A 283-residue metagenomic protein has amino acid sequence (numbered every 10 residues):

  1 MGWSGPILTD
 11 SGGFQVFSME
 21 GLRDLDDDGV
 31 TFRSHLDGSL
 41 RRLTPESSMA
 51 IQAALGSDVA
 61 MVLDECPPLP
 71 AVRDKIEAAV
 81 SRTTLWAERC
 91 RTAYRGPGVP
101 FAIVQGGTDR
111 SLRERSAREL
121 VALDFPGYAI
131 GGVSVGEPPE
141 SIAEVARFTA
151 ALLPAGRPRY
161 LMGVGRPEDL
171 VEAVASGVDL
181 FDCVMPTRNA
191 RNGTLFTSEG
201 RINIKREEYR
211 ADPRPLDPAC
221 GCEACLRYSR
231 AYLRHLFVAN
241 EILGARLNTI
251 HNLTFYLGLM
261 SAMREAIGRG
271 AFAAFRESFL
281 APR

Functional and structural regions predicted by a protein language model:
M1-R95, E207-R210: Non-catalytic, usually N-terminal nucleic-acid engagement modules in DNA/RNA processing proteins
D10, Q52, A102, L120 (+3 more regions): Conserved, mostly hydrophobic/aromatic
F14-Q15, P67-P68, G107-D109, V135 (+2 more regions): Short, solvent-exposed loop/turn segments at secondary-structure junctions
S48, A79, T83-W86, C90 (+5 more regions): Alpha-helical packing segments of well-folded alpha/beta enzyme cores
G56, A87, R91-Y94, D124 (+3 more regions): Structural signal for hydrophobic packing residues in well-ordered secondary-structure cores of soluble enzyme domains
D64-P70, D217-R283: C-terminal extensions of enzymes
L69-P70, E77, G127-V133, I242-A245: Glycine- and acidic
S81, A93-L216: Glycine-rich phosphate/ribose-binding loops and adjacent secondary-structure elements that form binding surfaces
